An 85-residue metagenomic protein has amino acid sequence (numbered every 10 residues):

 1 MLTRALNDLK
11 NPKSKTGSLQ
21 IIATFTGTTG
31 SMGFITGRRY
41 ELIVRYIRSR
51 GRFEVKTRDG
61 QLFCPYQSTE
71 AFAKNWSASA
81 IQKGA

Functional and structural regions predicted by a protein language model:
M1-T28: Mixed-charge, Lys/Arg-rich low-complexity intrinsically disordered regions
R4-N7, G17-L19, Y40-E41, G60 (+1 more regions): Intrinsic-disorder/low-complexity peptide segments enriched for small residues
A5-L9, T57, A73: Intrinsically disordered, low-complexity peptide-like regions
N11, V44-R45, A78-A80: Short amphipathic beta-strand and strand-loop transition segments with alternating hydrophobic
P12, T16, T29, F34 (+2 more regions): Intrinsically disordered, low-complexity segments
K15, L19, R50, T69 (+1 more regions): Compositionally biased regions
T24-S68: Basic/aromatic-rich interaction segments and small domains that mediate binding to polyanionic partners
Q61-A85: Intrinsically disordered, low-complexity, charged/polar segments
